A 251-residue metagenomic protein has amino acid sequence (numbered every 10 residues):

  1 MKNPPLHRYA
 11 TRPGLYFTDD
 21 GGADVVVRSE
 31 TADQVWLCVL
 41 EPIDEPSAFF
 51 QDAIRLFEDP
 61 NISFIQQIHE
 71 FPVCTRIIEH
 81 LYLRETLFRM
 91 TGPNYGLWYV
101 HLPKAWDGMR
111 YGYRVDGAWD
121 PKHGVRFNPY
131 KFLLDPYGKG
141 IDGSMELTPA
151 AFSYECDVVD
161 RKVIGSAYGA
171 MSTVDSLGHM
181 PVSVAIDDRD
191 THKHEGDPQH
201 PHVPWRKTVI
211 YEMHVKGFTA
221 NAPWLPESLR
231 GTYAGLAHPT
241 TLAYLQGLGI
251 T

Functional and structural regions predicted by a protein language model:
M1-D19, F49-R84, P93-L97, K104-E212 (+1 more regions): The feature marks proteins involved in alpha-glucan
G21-V25: Structural beta-strand segments of beta-rich domains
R28-Q34, W106: Short proline/glycine-enriched turn/loop motifs at strand-loop junctions of beta-rich domains
W36-C38, G112: Beta-strand signatures of extracellular beta-sandwich domains
E41-E45, W119: Solvent-exposed strand-loop boundary residues in beta-sheet-rich modules
T86, G96-Y99, T232, H238: Short S/T/G- and acidic-enriched coil/turn segments that sit immediately N-terminal to beta-strands in beta-sandwich
V215-T219, T251: Glycine-rich, acidic and aromatic/proline-enriched surface loops and short helix-turn segments that act as binding
P239-T251: Catalytic domains of carbohydrate-active enzymes, especially glycoside hydrolases
